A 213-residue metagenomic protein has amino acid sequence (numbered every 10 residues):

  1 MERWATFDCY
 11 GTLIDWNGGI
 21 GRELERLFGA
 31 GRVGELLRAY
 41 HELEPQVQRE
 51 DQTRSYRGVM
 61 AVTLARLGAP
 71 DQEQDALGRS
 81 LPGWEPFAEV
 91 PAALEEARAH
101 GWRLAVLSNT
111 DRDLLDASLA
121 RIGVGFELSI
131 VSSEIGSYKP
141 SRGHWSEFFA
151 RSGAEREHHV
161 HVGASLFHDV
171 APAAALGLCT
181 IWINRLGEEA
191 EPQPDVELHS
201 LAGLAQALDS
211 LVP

Functional and structural regions predicted by a protein language model:
M1-E95, H100, D111-D116: N-terminal helical cap/lid subdomain that shapes the substrate entry/recognition surface in HAD-like hydrolases
M1-R3, N17, P70, P91 (+2 more regions): Asp-based, Mg2+/Mn2+-dependent phosphohydrolase catalytic module
